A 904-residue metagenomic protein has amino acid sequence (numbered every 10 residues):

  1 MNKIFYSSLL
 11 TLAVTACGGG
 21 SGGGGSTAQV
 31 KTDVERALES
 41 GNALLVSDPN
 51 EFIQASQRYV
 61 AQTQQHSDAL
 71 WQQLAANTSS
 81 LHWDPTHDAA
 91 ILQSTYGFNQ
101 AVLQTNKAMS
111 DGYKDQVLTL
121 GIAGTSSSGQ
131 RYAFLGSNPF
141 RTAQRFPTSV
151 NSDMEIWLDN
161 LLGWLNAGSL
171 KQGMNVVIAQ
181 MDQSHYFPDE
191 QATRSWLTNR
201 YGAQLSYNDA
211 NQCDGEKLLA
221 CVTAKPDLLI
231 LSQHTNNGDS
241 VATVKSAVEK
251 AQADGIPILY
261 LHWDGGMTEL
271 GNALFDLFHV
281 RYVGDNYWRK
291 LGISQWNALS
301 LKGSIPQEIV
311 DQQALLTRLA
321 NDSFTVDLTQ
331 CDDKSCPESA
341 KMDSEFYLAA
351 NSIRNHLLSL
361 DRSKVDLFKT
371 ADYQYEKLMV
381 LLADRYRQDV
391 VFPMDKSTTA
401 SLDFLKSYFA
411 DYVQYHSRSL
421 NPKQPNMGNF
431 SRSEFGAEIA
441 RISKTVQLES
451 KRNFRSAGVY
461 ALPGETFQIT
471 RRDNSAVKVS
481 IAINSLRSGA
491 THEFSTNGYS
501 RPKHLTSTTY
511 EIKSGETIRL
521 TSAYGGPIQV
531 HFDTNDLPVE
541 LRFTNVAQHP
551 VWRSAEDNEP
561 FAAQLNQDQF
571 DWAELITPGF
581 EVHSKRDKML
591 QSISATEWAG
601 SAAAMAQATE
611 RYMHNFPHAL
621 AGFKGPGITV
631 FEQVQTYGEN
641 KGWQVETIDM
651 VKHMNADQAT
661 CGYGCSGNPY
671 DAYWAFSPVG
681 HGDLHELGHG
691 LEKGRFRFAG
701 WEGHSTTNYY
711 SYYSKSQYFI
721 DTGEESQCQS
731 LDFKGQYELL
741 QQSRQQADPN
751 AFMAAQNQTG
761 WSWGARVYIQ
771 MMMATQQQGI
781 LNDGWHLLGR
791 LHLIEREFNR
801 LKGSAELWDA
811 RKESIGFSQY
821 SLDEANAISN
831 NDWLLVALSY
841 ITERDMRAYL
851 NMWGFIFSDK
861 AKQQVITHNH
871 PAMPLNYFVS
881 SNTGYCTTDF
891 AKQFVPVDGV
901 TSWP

Functional and structural regions predicted by a protein language model:
S7-A37: Bacterial Sec-dependent N-terminal signal peptides
K31-N42, D111-D115, V177-L277, G292: Helical hinge/lid and interdomain linker segments adjacent to catalytic or ligand-binding clefts that mediate domain
A37-G129, F187-S195, R200, C213-D214 (+1 more regions): Catalytic beta-strand/loop cores that center a nucleophilic Ser/Cys/Thr and support acyl-enzyme chemistry
I305, V380-S431, G464, S814-P904: Beta/coil-rich, acidic/histidine-enriched accessory regions frequently appended to metallopeptidases
E308-D311, T317-D322, E338-M342, V582 (+1 more regions): Active-site-proximal alpha-helical
A410-V551: Beta-strand-enriched, solvent-exposed domains that form extended recognition/catalytic surfaces
P527, D533-P578, K588: Exposed low-complexity, polar/acidic, P/S/T/G-rich flexible segments that act as propeptides, protease-susceptible
A563, D571-Q777: Catalytic cores of extracellular degradative/oxidative enzymes
